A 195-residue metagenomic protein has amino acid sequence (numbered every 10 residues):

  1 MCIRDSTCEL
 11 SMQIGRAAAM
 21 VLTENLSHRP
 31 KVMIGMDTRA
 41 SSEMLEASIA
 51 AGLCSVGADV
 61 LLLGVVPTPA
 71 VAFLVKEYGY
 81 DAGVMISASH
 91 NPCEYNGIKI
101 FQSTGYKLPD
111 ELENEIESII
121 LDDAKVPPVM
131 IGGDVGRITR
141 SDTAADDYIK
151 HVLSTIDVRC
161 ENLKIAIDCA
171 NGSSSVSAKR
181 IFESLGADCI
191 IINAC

Functional and structural regions predicted by a protein language model:
R4-A51, S55-V56, D134-K164: An N-terminal, well-structured beta->alpha segment
S6-E9, V66, S118: Short alpha-helical interface patches
C8, S42-E43, P69, D110 (+1 more regions): Loop/helix-junction capping segments adjacent to catalytic residues or to phosphate/diphosphate-binding pockets
I14, T68-V71, G79, Y106-L108 (+2 more regions): Residues in flexible loops and secondary-structure boundaries
A19, L26-T104: Ferredoxin-reductase
N96-C195: Gly/Ser/Thr-enriched, mixed-charge loops and adjacent short helices that form phosphate/oxyanion-binding elements
